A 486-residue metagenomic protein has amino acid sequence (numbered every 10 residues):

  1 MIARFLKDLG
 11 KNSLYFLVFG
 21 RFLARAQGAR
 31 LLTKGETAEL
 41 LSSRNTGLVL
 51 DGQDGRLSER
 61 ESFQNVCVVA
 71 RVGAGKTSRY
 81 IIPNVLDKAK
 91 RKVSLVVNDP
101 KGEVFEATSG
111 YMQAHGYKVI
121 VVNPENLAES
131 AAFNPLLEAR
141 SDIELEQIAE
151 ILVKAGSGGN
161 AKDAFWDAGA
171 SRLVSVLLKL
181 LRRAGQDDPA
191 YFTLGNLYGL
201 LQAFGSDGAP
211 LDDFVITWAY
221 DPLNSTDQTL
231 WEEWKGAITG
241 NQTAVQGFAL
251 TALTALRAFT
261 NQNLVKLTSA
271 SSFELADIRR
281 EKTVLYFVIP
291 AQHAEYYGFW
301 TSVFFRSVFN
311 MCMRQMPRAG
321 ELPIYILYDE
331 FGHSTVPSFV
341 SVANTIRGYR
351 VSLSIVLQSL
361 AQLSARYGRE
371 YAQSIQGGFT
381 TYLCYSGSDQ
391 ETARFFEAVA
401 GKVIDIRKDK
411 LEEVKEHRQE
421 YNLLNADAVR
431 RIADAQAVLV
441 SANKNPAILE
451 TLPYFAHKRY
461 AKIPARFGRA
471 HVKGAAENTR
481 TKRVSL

Functional and structural regions predicted by a protein language model:
M1-G35: N-terminal accessory nucleic-acid engagement/regulatory domains that precede and modulate ATP-driven motor cores
R21-L32, E39-Q53, L57-V351, D427-I448 (+1 more regions): P-loop NTPase motor domains
A343-T345, Y349-S441: Conserved ATP-driven motor cores of ASCE-family P-loop NTPases powering translocation/secretion/packaging/pilus
